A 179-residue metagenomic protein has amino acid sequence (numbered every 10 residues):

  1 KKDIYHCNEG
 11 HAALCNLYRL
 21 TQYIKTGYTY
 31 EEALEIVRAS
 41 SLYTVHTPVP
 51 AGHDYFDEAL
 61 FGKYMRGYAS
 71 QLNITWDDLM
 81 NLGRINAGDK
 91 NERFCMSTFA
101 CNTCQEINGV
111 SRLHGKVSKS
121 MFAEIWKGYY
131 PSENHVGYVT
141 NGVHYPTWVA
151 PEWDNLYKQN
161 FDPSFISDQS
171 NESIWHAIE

Functional and structural regions predicted by a protein language model:
K1-E179: Catalytic cores of carbohydrate-active enzymes across secretory and cytosolic contexts
